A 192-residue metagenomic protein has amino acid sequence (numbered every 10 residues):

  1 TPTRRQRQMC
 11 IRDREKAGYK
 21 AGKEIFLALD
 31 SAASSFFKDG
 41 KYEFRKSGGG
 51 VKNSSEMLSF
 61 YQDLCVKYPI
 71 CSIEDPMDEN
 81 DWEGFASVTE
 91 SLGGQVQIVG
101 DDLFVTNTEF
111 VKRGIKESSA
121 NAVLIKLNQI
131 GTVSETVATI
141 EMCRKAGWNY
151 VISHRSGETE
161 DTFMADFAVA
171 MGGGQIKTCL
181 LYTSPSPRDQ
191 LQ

Functional and structural regions predicted by a protein language model:
T1-R7, I11, Y182-Q192: Single conserved hydrophobic/aromatic residue that forms the stacking wall/gate of nucleotide- or nucleobase-binding
R14-S184, R188: Catalytic core of soluble alpha/beta enzymes
